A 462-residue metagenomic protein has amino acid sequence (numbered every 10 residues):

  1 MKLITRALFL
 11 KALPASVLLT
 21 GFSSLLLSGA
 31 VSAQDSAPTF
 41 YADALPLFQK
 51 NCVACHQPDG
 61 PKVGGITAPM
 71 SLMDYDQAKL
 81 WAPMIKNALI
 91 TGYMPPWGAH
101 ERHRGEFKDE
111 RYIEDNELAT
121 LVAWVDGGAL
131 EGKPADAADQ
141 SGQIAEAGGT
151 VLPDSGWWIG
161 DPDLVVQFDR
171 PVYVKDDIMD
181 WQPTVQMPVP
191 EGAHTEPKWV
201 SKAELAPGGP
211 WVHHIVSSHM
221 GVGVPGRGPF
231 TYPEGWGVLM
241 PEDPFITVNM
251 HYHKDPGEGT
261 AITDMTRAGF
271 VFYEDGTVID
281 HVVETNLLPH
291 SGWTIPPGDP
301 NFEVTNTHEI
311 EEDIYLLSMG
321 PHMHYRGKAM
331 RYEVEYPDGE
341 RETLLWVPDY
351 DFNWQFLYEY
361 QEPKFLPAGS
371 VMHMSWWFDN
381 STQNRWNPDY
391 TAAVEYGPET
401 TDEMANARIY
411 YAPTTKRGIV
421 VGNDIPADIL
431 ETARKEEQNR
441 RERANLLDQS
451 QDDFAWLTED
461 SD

Functional and structural regions predicted by a protein language model:
M1-K11: N-terminal secretory signal peptides that target proteins for export/translocation
K11-S28: Bacterial N-terminal signal peptides
V31-P190, T195, K202, G208 (+1 more regions): Aromatic- and Gly/Pro-enriched helix-to-coil junctions and flexible linker segments
M73-Y93, W386-A392, T415, V420-V421 (+1 more regions): Extended, polar beta-sheet/loop recognition surfaces of beta-rich domains that mediate binding to diverse ligands
A129-K133, G276-I279, T414-D428: Short, charged low-complexity linker/loop segments at the C-terminal edge of domains
A145, V421, L430-A433, E437-S450 (+1 more regions): Intrinsically disordered, low-complexity segments enriched in small/polar and acidic residues
G149-R417: His-enriched metal-coordination microenvironments in redox/metal-binding proteins
E204-G208, S318, I419-K435: Acidic, Ser/Thr/Pro
